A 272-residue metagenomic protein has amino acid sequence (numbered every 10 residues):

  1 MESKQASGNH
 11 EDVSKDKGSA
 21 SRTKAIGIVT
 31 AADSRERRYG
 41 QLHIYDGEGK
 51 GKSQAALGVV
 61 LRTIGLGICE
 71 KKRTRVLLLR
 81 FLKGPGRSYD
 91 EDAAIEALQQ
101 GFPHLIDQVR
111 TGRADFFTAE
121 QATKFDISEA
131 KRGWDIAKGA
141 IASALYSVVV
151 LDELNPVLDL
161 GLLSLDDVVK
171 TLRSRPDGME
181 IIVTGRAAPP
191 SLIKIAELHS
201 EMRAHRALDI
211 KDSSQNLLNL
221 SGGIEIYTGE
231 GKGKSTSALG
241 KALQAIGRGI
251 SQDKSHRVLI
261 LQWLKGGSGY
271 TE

Functional and structural regions predicted by a protein language model:
E2-Q41, S214-G223: Extreme N-terminal, non-catalytic leader segments that precede Walker-type/kinase nucleotide-binding cores
A25-I28, A130-D135, I181-T184: Short gly/ser/thr-rich secondary-structure transition/capping motifs
G40-A142, G223-E272: Conserved P-loop
I44, V148-V150, I182, I226: Structural motif
G47, D152, T184-R186, G229: Short His-Asn-centered micro-motif
Q108-R110, L151, V183: General beta-strand structural signal in soluble alpha/beta enzymes
F116, G139-L145, L154-N219: Replace "adjacent to P-loop NTPase cores in ATP/GTP-dependent enzymes" with "adjacent to NTP-binding cores
V149-L154, I260-Q262: Short beta-strands and strand-loop turn motifs
